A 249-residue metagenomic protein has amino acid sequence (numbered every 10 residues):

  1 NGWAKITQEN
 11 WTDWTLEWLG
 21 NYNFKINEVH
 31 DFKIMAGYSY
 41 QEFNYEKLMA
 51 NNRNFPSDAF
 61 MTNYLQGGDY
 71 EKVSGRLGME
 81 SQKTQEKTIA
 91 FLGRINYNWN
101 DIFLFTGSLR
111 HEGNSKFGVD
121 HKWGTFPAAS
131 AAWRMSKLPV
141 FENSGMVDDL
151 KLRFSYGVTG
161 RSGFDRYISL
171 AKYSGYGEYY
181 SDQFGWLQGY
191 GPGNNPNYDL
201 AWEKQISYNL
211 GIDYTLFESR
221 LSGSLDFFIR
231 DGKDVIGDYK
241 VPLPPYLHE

Functional and structural regions predicted by a protein language model:
N1-E249: Extracellular/periplasmic, surface-exposed regions of secreted and cell-surface proteins
